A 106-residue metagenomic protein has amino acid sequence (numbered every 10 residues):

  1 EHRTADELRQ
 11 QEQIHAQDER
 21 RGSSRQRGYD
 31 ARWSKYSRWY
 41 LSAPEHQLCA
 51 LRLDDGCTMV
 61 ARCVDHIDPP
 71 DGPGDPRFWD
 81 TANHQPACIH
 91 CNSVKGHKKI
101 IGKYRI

Functional and structural regions predicted by a protein language model:
E1-S24: BZIP DNA-binding basic region
H2-L8, C49-R52, G96: Generic low-polarity alpha-helical segments
R25, L53-A87, K95-Y104: Histidine-centered nuclease catalytic patch
R27-L41, I67-G74: Short Cys/His-rich Zn2+-coordinating modules
R32-C63, C88-H90: Short cysteine-rich loop/turn motifs with clustered Cys
